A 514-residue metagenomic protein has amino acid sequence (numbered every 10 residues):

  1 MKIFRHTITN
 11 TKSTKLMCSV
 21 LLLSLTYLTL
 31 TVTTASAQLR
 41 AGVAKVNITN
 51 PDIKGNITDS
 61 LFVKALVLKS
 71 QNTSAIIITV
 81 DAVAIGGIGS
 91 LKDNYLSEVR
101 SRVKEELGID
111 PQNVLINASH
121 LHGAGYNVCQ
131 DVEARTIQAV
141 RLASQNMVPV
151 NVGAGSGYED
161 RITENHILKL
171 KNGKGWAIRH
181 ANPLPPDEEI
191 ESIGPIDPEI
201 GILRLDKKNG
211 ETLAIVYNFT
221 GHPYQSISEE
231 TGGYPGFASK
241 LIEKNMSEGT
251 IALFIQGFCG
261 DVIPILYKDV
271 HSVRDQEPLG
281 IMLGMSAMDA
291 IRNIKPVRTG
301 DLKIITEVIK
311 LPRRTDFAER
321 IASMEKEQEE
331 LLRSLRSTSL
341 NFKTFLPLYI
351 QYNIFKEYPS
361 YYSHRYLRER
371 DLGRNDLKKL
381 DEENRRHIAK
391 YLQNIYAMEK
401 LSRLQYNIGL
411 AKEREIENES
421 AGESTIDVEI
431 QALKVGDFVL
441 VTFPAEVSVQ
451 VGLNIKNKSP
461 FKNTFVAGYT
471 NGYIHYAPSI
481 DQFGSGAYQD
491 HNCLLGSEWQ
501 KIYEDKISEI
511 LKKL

Functional and structural regions predicted by a protein language model:
M1-T14: N-terminal secretory signal peptides that target proteins for export/translocation
I3-H6, T29, P111, N209: Residue-level detector of alpha-helix boundary/anchor positions
T7, M17-V20, G86: Composition-driven detection of intrinsically disordered, low-complexity segments
C18-T31: Bacterial N-terminal signal peptides
V32-S36: Signal peptide processing junction and immediate N-terminal pro/mature segment of secreted/exported proteins
A37-I251, I255-I281, I291, R298-L514: Conserved beta-alpha junction segments in alpha/beta enzyme cores
G284: Charged, flexible cofactor/metal-binding loops and thiol motifs
